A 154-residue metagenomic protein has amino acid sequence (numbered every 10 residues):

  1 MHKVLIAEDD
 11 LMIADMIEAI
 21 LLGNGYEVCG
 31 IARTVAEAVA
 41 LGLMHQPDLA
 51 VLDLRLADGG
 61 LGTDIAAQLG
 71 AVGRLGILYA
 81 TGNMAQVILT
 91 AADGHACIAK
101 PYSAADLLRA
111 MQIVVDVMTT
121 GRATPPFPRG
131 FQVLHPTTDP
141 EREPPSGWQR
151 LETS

Functional and structural regions predicted by a protein language model:
E8, T81: Conserved acidic carboxylate
D10-G30: Two-component/phosphorelay signaling modules centered on CheY-like receiver
I31-L49: Acidic, metal-coordinating helix/loop segments flanking the phosphotransfer/catalytic sites of two-component signaling
L43-H45, Q68-L75: Conserved phosphotransfer cores of two-component systems
L52-Q68: Conserved phosphotransfer microenvironments
K100: A Lys-centered signature of the CheY-like receiver
S103-R109: Conserved two-component signaling phosphotransfer/partner-docking surface
R109, D116-S154: CheY-like receiver
